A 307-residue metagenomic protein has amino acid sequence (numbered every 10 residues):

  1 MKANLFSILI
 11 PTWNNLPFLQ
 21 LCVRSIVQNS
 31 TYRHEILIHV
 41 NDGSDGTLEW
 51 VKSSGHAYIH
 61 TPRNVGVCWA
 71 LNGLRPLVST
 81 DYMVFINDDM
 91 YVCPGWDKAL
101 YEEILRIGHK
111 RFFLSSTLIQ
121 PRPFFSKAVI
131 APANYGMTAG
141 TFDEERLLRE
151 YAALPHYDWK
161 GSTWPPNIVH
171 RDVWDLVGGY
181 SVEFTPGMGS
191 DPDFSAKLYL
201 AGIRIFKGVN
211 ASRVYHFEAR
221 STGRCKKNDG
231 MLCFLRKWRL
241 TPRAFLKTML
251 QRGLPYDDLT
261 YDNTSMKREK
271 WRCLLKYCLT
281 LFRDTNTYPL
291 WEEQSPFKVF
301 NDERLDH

Functional and structural regions predicted by a protein language model:
R24-R33: Short, acidic, metal-binding catalytic loop of nucleotide-sugar glycosyltransferases
Y32, V40-L48: A conserved acidic beta->alpha catalytic loop
T61-V78: Glycine-rich, basic loop-to-helix element that forms the pyrophosphate-binding segment of sugar-nucleotide handling
M83: Short aromatic/hydrophobic "clamp" motif used to bind/position activated sugar donors
Y91, K160-P166, R171, D175-G208 (+1 more regions): Donor nucleotide-sugar recognition loop
P94-Y135: Conserved donor NDP-sugar-binding/catalytic core segment of glycosyltransferases
I119-P121, T185, K207-C225, C233: Active-site donor/metal-binding and catalytic loop motifs of nucleotide-sugar-dependent glycosylation enzymes
M137, L147-D172: A recurrent flexible, glycine/aromatic-enriched loop bordering the glycosyltransferase active site that acts as
